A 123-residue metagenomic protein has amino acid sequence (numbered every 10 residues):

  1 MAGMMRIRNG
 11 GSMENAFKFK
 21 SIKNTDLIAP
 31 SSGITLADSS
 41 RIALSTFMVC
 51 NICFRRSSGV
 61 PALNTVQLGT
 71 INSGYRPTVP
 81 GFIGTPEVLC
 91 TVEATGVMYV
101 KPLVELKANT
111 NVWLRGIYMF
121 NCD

Functional and structural regions predicted by a protein language model:
M1-D123: Trimeric viral appendage architectures of receptor-binding fibers, tailspike depolymerases, and tail needles
